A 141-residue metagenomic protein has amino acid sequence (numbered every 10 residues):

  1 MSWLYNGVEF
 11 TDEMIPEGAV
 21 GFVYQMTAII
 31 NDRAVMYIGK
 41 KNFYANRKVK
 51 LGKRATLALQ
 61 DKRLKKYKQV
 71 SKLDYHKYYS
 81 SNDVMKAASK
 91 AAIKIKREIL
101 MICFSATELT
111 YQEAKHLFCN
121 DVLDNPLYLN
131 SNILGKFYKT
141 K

Functional and structural regions predicted by a protein language model:
M1-G18, I95-K96, L100-K141: Boundary/linker segments flanking structured domains
M1-L51, K141: GIY-YIG nuclease catalytic motif and its immediate N-terminal context
L4, V23, M36, K66 (+3 more regions): Intrinsically disordered, low-complexity N-terminal regions enriched in serine/proline/glycine with scattered basic
D12, D32, D61, D74 (+2 more regions): Acidic-enriched, low-complexity/disordered segments with a strong bias for Aspartate over Glutamate
M14-P16, I29, L59, Y67-S71 (+2 more regions): Alpha-helical protein-protein interaction elements
G21-Y24, Y37-I38, V49-G52, L57-A58 (+2 more regions): Broad hydrophobic/π-residue packing in well-ordered secondary structure
K41-A106: Conserved short loop/helix modules at catalytic or binding sites in compact beta-alpha or helix-hairpin-helix contexts
